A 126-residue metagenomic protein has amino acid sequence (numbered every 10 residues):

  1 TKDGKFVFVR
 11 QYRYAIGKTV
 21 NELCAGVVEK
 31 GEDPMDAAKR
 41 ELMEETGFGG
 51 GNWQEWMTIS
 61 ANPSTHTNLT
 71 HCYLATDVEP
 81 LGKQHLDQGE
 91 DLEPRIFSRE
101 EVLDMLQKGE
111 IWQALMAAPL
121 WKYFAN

Functional and structural regions predicted by a protein language model:
T1-R40, V78, L86-Q88: Conserved Nudix-box catalytic region and its N-terminal flanking loop in Nudix hydrolases and closely related
T19, E55, S64, Q88-N126: Nudix hydrolase/Nudix homology domain
G47-F48, I111: Helix N-cap/coil-helix junction residues
G49-W56: A short coil-to-beta-strand element that immediately follows conserved catalytic motifs
T58-S60: A mid-sequence, solvent-exposed acidic-amphipathic segment
N62-L81, R95: Active-site-adjacent beta-strand/loop module that shapes the phosphate/pyrophosphate-binding cleft
